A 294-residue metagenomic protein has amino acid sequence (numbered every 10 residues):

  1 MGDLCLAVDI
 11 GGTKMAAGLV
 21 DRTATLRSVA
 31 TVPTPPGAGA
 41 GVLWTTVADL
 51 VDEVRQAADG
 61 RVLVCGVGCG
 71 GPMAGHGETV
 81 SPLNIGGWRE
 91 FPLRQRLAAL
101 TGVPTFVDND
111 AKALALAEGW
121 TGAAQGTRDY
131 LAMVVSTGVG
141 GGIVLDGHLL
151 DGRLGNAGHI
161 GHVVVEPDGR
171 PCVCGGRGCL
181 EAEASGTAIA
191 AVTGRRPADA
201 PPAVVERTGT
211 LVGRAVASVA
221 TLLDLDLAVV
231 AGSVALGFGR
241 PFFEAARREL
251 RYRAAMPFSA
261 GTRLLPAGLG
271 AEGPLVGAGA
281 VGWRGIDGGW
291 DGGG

Functional and structural regions predicted by a protein language model:
M1-V64, A74-H76, Q95-T105, A117-T127 (+2 more regions): ATP-binding/phosphotransfer module of carbohydrate and carboxylate kinases, centering on a glycine-rich
D9, G66-G70, A132-G138, G142-V144: Short beta-strand segments
T13-K14, A111, T137-G140: Conserved A3 ("GATE") glycine/threonine-rich loop of ANL adenylate-forming enzymes
A30-V32, L83, R153: Short hydrophobic alpha-helix segments
E78-E90: A charged helix-plus-loop insertion that forms the helical arch/lid used to bind and gate nucleic-acid substrates
V107-A111, A115: Short loop/edge segments at beta-strand edges and connector loops that shape dinucleotide/nucleotide cofactor-binding
A115-L116, Q125-V135, G142, D146-R153: Hydrophobic alpha-helical segments and helix pairs
N156-V165: Short, intrinsically disordered, charge-biased short linear motifs at domain edges
